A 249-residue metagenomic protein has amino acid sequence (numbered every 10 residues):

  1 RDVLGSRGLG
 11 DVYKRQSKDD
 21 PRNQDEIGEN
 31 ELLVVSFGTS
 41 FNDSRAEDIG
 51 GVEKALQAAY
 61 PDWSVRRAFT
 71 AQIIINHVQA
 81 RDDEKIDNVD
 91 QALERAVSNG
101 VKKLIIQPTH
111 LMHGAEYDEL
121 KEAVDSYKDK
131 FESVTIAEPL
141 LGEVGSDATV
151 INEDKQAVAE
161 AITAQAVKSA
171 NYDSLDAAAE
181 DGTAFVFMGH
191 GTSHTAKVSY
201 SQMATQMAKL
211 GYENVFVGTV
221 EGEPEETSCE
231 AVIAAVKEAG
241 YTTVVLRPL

Functional and structural regions predicted by a protein language model:
R1-Y13: Single conserved hydrophobic/aromatic residue that forms the stacking wall/gate of nucleotide- or nucleobase-binding
D11-V245: Extended amphipathic ligand-handling, pore-lining, and cofactor/metal-binding catalytic surfaces
P248-L249: Short secondary-structure boundary segments
